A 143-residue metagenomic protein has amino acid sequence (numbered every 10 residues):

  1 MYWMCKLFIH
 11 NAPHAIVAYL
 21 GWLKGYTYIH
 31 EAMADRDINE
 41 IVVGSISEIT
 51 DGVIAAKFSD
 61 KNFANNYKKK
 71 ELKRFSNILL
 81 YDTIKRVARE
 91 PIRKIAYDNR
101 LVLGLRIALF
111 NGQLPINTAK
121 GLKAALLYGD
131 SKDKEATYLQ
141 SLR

Functional and structural regions predicted by a protein language model:
M1-R143: Non-transmembrane, aqueous-exposed alpha-helical and coiled segments at domain scale
